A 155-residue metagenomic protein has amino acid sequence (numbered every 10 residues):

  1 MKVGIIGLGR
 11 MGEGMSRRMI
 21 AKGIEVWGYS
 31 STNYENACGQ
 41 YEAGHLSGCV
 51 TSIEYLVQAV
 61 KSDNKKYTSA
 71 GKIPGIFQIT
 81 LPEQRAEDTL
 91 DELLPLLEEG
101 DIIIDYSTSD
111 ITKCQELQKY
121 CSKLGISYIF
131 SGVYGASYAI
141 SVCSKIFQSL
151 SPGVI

Functional and structural regions predicted by a protein language model:
M1-S62, K66-I76, E98, S137: NAD(P)+-binding Rossmann beta1-loop-alpha1 motif at the extreme N-terminus of oxidoreductases
V3-I6, G71, A86-D91, E99 (+1 more regions): Rossmann-fold dinucleotide-binding core
S31, L81, V133: Active-site loop/turn elements of alpha/beta-hydrolase fold enzymes, especially the short glycine-/histidine-rich
V50, T80, Y106-S107: A cross-family glycoside hydrolase active-site/sugar-binding cleft signature
K61, L81-P82, S151: Helix-capping/helix-break motifs at membrane-protein junctions, especially on the cytosolic side just before or after
I76-D88: Active-site beta->alpha loop and helix N-cap motifs at the rims of alpha/beta catalytic domains
